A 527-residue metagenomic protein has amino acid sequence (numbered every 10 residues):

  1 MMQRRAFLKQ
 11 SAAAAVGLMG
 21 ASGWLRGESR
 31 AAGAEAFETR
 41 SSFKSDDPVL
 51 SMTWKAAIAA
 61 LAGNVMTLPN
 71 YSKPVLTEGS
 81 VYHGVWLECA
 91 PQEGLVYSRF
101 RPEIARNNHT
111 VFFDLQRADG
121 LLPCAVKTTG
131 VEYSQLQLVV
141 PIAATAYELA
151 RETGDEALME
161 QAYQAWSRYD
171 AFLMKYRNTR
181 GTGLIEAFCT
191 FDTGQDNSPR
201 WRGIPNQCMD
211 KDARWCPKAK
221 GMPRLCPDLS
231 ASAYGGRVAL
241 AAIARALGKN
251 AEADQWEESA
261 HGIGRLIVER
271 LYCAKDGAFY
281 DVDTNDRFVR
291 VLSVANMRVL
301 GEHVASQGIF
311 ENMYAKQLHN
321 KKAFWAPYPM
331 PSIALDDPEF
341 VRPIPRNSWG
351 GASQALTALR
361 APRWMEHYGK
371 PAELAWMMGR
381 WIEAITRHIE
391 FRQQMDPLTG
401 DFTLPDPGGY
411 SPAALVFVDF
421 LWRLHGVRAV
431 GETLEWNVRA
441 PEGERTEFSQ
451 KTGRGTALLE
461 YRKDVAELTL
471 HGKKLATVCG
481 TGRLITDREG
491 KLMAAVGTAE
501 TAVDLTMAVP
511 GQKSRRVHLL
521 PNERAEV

Functional and structural regions predicted by a protein language model:
A6-E28: N-terminal export signals
F7, P74-L76, C124-G130, Y280-N285 (+1 more regions): Short linear capping/connector segments at secondary-structure termini
E35-I58, G63, L68, Y82-G84 (+4 more regions): Catalytic cores of carbohydrate-active enzymes
A36-Y147, R151, E156-E160, S167 (+4 more regions): Substrate-binding groove/exosite segments of carbohydrate-active enzymes
R40, K44-A56, R99-F100, R117 (+3 more regions): Active-site acid/base region of carbohydrate-active enzymes
V85, L138, I142-E152, K275-Q317 (+1 more regions): C-terminal capping/lid segments that line or modulate ligand- or cofactor-binding pockets
L121-V140, M174-E258, N285-A295, D336-P362: The feature captures the catalytic groove of carbohydrate-active enzymes
A274, K370, R439-V527: Beta-rich accessory regions
